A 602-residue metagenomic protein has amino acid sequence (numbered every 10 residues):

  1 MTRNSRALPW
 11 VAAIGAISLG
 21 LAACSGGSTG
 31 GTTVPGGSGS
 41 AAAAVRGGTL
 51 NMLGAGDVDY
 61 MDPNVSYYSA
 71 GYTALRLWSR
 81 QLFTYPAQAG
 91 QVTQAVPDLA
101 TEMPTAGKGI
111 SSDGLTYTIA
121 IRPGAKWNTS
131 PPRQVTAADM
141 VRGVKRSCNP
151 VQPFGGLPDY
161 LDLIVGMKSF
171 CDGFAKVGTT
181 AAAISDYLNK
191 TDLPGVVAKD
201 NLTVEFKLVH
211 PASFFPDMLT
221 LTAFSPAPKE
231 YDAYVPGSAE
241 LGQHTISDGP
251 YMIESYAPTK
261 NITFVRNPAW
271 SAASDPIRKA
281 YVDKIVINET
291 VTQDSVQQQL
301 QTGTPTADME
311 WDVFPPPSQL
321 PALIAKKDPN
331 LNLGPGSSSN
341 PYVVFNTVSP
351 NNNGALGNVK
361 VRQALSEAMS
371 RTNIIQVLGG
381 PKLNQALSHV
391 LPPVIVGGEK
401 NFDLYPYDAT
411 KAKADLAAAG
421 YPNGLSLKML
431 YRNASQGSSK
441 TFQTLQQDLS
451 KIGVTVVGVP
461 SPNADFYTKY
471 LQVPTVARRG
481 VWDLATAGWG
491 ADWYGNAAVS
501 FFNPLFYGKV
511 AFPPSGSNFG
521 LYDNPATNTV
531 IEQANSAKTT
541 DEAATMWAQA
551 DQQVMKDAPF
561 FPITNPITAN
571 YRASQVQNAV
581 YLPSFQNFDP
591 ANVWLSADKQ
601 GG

Functional and structural regions predicted by a protein language model:
A43, Q363, I375, T455-T468 (+3 more regions): Extracytoplasmic/peripheral linker and loop segments enriched in polar/acidic and small residues with frequent Thr/Pro
N51-I110, I246: N-terminal lobe/hinge region of extracytoplasmic solute-binding protein
D62, P216, L333, N352-I395 (+2 more regions): Periplasmic-binding protein-like
P86-Q88, A175-T203, K207-A280, K284 (+2 more regions): Gly/Pro-rich hinge or "lid" segments in bacterial periplasmic/extracellular proteins
E102-G166, E205, V296-Q301, A355-G357: Aromatic- and charge-enriched surface segment that lines or borders ligand/interaction sites
Y251, N352, E367, K382-A418 (+1 more regions): Structural transition elements
E254-A269, S274, V286-N352: Extracellular/periplasmic solute-recognition and catalytic clefts
P258, T292, L383-N384, I395 (+3 more regions): Ligand/substrate-recognition segments at binding pockets and active sites
